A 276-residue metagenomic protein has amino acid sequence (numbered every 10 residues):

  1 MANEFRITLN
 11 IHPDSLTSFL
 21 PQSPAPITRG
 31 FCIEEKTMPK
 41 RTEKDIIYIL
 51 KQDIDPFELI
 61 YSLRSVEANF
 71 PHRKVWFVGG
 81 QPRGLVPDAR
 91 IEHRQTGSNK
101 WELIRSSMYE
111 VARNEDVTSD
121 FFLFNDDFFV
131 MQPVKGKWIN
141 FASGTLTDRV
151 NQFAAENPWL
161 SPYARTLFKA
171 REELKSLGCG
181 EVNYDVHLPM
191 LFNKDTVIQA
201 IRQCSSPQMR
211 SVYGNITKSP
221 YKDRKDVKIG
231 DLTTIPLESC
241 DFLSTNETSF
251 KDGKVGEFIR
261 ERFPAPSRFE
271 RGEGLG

Functional and structural regions predicted by a protein language model:
T37-S98, P220, F242-E257, E261-E270: N-terminal anchoring/stem segment of glycosyltransferases
P56-E67, R94-F124: A conserved donor-nucleotide-binding helix/loop in the catalytic core of Leloir-type glycosyltransferases
F128-F129: Acidic metal-phosphate-binding loop of nucleotide-sugar-dependent transferases
P133-L160: Conserved donor-nucleotide/metal-binding helix-loop-beta segment in metal-dependent transferases, i.e., the alpha-helix
S161-S249: Catalytic core and acceptor-binding pocket of nucleotide-sugar-dependent glycosyltransferases
